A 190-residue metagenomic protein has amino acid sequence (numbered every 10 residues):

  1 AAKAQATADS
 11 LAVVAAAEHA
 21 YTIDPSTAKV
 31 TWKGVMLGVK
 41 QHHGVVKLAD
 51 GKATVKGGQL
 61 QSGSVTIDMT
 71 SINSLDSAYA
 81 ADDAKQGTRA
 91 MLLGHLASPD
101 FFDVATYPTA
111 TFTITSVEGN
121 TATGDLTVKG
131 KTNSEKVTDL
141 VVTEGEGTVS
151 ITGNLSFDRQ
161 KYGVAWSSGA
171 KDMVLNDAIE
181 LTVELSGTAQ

Functional and structural regions predicted by a protein language model:
A1-Q190: Low-complexity, acidic/polar, glycine-enriched regions of mature
